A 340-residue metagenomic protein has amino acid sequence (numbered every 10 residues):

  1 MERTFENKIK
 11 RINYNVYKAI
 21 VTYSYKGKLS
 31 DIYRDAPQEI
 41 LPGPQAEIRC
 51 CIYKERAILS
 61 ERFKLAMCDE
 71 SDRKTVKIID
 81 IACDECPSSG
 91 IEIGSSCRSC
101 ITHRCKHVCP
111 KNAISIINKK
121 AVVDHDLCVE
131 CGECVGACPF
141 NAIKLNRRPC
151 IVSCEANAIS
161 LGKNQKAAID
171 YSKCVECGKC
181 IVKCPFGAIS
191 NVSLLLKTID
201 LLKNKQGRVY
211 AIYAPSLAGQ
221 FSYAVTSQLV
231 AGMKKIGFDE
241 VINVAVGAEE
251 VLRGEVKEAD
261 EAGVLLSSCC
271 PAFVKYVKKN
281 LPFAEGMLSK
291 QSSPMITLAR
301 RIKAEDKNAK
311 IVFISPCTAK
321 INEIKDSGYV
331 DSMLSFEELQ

Functional and structural regions predicted by a protein language model:
M1-A137, N141-I151: Ferredoxin-type iron-sulfur electron-transfer modules and their immediate structural context
M1-E61, A66, N191-Q340: Iron-sulfur-associated redox domains of electron-transfer enzymes in respiratory and anaerobic energy metabolism
E70-R73, I78-A82, A168-Y171, S267-P271 (+1 more regions): N-proximal short alpha-helices
E70-T75, C83, R98-S99, K119 (+5 more regions): Short linear motifs at secondary-structure transitions and domain/linker junctions
R73-K74, C83-C86, V129, I159-S160 (+3 more regions): A short alpha-helix capping/helix-coil boundary motif
E85, I181, K325-D326: Short, functionally important structural connectors and interaction interfaces within domains
S88-E92, C174, E305-V312: Immediate flanking context of iron-sulfur cluster ligation sites
I93-V182, G187-K197, K203-Q206, A211 (+3 more regions): Glycine- and small hydrophobic-enriched segments that form the cores of compact globular domains
